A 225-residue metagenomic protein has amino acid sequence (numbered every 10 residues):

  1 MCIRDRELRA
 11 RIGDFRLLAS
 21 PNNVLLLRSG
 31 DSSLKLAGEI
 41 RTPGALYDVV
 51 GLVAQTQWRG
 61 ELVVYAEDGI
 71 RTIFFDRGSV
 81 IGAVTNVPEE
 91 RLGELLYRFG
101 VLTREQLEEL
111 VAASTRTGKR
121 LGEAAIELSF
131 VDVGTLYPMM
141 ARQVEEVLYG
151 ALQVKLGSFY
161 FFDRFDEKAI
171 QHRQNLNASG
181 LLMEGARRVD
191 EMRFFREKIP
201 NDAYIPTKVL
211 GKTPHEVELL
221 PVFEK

Functional and structural regions predicted by a protein language model:
R4-K225: Acidic, Ser/Thr/Pro-enriched low-complexity segments and adjacent helix/loop capping patches that create flexible
